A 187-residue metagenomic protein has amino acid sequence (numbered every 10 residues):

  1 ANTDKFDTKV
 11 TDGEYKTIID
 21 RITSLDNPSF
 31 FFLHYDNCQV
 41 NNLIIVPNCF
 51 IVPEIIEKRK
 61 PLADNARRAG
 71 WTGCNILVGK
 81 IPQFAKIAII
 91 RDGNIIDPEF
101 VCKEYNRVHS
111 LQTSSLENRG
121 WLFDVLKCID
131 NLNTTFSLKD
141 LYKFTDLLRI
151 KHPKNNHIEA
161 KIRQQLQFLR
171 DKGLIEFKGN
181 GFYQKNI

Functional and structural regions predicted by a protein language model:
A1-N27: N-terminal cysteine/histidine-rich coordination modules
I22-N41, C49, R59-L62: Extended, Lys/Arg-enriched charged tracts that mediate electrostatic binding to polyanionic substrates
V40, A160-I187: Charged low-complexity interaction tracts in eukaryotic proteins
I45-L126: Long, low-complexity, charged/polar intrinsically disordered regions in eukaryotic proteins
G120, D124, F136, H157-Q164: Short, well-structured alpha-helical interface segments that form or flank functional binding sites
D130-L138: Short capping segments at the starts of secondary-structure elements
D140-F144: A short acidic, leucine-rich amphipathic alpha-helix
D146-I162: Short, positively charged loop/turn segments that connect secondary-structure elements
